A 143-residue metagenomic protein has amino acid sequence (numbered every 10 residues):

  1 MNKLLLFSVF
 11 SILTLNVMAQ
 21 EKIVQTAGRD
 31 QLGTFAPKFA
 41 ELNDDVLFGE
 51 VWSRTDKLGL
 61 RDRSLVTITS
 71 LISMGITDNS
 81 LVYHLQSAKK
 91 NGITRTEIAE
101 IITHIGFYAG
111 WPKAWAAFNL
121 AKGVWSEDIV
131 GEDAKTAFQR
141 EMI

Functional and structural regions predicted by a protein language model:
M1-L4: Positively charged n-region of N-terminal signal peptides that target proteins for export
Q20-D62, V82, K90, A114-I143: Acidic, glycine/proline-rich low-complexity segments that act as flexible tails and inter-domain linkers
D62-I72, L81, I98-I102: Short, structured motif recognition centered on aromatic/hydrophobic residues
M74-N79, G110-K113: Short helix-coil transition sites and intra-membrane helix breaks within transmembrane domains of multi-pass
N79-T103: A cross-kingdom feature marking solvent-exposed beta-strand/loop segments within repeated, beta-rich binding/scaffold
H104-I105, A109, A117: C-terminal binding/interaction regions
